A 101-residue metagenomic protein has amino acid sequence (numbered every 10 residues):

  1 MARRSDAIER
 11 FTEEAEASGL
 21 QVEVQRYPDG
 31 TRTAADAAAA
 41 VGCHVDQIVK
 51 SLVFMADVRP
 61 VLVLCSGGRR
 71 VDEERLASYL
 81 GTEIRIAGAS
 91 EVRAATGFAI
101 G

Functional and structural regions predicted by a protein language model:
M1-I100: Extended, low-hydrophobicity, polar/charged segments
